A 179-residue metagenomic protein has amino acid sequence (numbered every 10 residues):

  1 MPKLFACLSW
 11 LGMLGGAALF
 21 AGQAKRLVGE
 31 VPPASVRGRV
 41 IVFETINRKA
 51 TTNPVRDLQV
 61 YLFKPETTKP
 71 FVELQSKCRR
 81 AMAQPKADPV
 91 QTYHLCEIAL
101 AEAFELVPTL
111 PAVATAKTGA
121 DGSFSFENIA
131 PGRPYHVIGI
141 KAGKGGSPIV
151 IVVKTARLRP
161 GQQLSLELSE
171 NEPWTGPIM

Functional and structural regions predicted by a protein language model:
M1-L4: Positively charged n-region of N-terminal signal peptides that target proteins for export
C7-G16: Bacterial N-terminal signal peptides
F20-M179: Long luminal/extracellular ectodomains of secretory-pathway precursor proteins
